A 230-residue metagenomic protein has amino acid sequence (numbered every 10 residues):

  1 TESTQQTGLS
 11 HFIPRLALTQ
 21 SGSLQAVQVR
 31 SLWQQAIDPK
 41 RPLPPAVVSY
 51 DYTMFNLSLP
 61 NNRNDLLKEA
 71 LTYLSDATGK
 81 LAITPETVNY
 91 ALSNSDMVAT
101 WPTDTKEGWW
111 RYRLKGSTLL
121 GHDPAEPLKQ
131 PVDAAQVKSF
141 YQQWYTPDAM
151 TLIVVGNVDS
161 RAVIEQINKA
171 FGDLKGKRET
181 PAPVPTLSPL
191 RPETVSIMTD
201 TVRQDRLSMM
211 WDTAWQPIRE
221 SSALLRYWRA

Functional and structural regions predicted by a protein language model:
T1-S31, T72, K138-A230: His/Glu-rich zincin catalytic helix
G22, V29-F140, P183-L187, E193-T194 (+1 more regions): Acidic/histidine-enriched segments that form metal/cofactor-coordinating and catalytic pocket/exosite environments
